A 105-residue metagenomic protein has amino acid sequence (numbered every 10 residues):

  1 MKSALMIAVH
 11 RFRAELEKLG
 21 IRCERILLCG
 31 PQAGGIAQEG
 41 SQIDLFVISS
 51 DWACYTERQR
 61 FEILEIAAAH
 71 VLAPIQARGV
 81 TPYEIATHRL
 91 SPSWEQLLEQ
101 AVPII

Functional and structural regions predicted by a protein language model:
M1-L27, A33-E39, S49-I105: Catalytic core of pol beta-like nucleotidyltransferases
L45-V47: Short beta-strand->loop micro-motif that forms the acidic, two-metal-ion catalytic signature in nucleotide-processing
